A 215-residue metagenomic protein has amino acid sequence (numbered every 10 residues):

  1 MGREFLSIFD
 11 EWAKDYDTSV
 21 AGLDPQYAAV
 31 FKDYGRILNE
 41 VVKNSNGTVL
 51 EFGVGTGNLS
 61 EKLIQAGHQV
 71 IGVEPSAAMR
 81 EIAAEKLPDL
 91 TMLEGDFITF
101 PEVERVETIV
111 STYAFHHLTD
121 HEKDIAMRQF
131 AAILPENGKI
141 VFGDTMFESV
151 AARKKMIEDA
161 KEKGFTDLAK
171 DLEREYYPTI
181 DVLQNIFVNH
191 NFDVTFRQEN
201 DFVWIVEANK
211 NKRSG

Functional and structural regions predicted by a protein language model:
M1-N44: Conserved class I S-adenosyl-L-methionine
T48, Q69, K139, D193: Residues at the starts of beta-strands that form the adenosine-phosphate
F52, T56-T99: Class I SAM-dependent methyltransferase SAM/SAH-binding core
V110: A conserved beta-strand element that flanks and buttresses the S-adenosyl-L-methionine
Y113-H117: Short catalytic micro-motifs in class I SAM-dependent methyltransferases
D124-E136: A short glycine-rich, Lys/Arg-flanked "PGG" loop and its adjoining helix->strand segment in the class I
G143-H190, F196-R197: C-terminal alpha-helical "lid/dimerization" subdomain adjacent to the S-adenosyl-L-methionine
H190-G215: Core SAM-dependent methyltransferase catalytic element
